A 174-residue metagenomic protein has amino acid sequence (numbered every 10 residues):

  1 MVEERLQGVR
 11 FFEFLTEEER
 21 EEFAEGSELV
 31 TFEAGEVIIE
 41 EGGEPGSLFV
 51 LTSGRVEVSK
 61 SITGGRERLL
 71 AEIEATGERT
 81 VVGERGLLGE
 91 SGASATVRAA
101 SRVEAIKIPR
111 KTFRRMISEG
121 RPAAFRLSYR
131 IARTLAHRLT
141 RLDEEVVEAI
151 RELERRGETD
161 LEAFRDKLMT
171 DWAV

Functional and structural regions predicted by a protein language model:
M1-L29, E33-A34, W172-A173: Cyclic nucleotide-binding regulatory module and flanking cytosolic helices
Q7, A24-E25, E74, R98 (+1 more regions): Alpha-helix boundary recognition
R20, A93-S94, K111-L153: A small-molecule sensor/coupling module
E25, L29, L87-E90, S118: Short, intrinsically disordered, mixed-charge
V37-S101: Cyclic nucleotide-binding regulatory domains
V103-I108: A short hydrophobic beta-strand segment most commonly corresponding to one strand of the jelly-roll/cupin
E145-V174: Phosphate-/nucleic-acid-contacting segments
